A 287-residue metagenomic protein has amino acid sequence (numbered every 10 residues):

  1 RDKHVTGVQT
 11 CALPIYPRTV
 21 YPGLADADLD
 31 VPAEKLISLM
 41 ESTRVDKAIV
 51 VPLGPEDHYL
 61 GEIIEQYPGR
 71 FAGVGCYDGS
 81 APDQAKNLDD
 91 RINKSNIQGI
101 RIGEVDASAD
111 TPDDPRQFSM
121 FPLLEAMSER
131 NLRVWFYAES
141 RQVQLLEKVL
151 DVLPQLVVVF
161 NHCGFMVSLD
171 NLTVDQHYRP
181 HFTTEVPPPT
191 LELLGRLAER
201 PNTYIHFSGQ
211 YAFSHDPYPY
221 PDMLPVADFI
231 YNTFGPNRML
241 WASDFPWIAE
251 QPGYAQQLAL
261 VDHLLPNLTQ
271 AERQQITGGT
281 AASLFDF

Functional and structural regions predicted by a protein language model:
R1, K47-V50, A72-G75, Q98-I102 (+4 more regions): Hydrophobic faces of well-ordered beta-strands that scaffold small-molecule active sites in alpha/beta enzyme cores
D2-C11: Single conserved hydrophobic/aromatic residue that forms the stacking wall/gate of nucleotide- or nucleobase-binding
P17-P55, R70-C76, Q98-V105, V134: Divalent metal-dependent hydrolysis catalytic cores, especially in the metallo-beta-lactamase
L29-L39, A81-I92, T190: Short, acidic/polar
M40, L60, R91, I100 (+6 more regions): Conserved, mostly hydrophobic/aromatic
P55-R141, E147-K148, H181-E185, Q210: Active-site gating/metal-coordination segments in enzymes
D113-L240: Catalytic pocket-lining loop regions of alpha/beta-barrel enzymes, especially the amidohydrolase/enolase/GH5 lineages
F245-F287: His/Asp/Glu-enriched, well-ordered alpha-helical/loop segment that forms or immediately abuts the divalent-metal
